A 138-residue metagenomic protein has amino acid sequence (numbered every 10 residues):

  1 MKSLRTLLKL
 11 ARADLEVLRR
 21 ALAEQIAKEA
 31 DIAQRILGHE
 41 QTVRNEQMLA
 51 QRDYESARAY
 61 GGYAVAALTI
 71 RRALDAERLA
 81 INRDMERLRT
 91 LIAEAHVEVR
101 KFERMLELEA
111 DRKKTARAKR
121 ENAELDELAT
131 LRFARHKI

Functional and structural regions predicted by a protein language model:
M1-I138: Charge-rich amphipathic alpha-helical interaction elements
